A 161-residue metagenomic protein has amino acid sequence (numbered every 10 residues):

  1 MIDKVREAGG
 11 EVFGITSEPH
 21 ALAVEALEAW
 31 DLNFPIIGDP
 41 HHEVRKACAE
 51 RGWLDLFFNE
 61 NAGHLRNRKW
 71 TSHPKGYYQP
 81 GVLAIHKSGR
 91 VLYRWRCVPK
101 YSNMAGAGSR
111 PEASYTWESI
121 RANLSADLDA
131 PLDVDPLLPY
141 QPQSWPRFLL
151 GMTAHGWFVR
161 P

Functional and structural regions predicted by a protein language model:
M1-P161: Chalcogenol-based redox active-site neighborhoods
